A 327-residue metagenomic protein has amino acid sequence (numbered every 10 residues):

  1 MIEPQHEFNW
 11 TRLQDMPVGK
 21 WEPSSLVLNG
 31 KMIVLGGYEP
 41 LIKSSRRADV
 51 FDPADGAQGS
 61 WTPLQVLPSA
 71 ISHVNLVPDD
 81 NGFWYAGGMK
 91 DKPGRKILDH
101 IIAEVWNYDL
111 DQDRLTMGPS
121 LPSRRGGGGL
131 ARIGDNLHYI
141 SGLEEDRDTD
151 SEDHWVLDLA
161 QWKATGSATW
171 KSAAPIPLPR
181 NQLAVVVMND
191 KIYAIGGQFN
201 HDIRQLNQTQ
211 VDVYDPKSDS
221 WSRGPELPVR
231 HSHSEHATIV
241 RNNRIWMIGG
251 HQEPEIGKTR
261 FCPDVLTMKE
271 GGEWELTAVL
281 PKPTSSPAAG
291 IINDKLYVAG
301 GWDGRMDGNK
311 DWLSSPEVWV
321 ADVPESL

Functional and structural regions predicted by a protein language model:
M1-L327: Kelch-like beta-propeller repeat domains
